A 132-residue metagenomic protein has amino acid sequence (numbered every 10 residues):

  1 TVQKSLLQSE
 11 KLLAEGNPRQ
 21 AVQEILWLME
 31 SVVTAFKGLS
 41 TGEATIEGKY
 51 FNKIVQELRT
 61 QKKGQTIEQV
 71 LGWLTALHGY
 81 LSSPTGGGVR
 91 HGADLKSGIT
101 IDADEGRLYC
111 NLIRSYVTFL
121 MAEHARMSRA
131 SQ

Functional and structural regions predicted by a protein language model:
T1-R19: Charged alpha-helical initiation segments
V2-L6, I25-L26, H78, C110: Hydrophobic faces of stable alpha-helices that mediate helix-helix packing
Q20-A21, E105: Alpha-helical initiation/capping and key positions within long helical/coiled-coil segments
A21-S40: Hydrophobic alpha-helical packing segments in soluble, helical-rich domains
T41-T45: P-loop NTP-binding core
I46-Q132: Long, charged low-complexity segments
